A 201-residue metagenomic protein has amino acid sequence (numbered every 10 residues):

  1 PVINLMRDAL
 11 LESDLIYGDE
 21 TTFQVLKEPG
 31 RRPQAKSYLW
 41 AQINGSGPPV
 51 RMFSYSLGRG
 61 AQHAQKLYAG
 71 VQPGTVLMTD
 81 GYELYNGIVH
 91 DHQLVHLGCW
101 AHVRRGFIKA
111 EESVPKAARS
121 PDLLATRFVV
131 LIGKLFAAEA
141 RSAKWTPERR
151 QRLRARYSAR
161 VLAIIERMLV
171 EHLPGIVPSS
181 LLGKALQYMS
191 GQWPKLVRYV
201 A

Functional and structural regions predicted by a protein language model:
P1-A201: Catalytic center-proximal scaffold of phosphoryl-transfer enzymes
